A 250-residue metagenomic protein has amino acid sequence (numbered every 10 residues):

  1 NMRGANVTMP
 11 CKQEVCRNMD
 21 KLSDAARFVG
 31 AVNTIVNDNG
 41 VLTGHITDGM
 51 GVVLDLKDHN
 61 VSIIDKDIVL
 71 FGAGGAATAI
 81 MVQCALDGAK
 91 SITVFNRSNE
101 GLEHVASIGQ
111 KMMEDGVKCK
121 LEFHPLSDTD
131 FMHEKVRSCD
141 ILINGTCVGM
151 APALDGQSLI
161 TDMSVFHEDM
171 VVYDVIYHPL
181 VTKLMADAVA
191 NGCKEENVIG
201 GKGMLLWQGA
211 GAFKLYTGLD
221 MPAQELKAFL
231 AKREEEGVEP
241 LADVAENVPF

Functional and structural regions predicted by a protein language model:
N1-V61: Phosphate/diphosphate ligand-binding glycine-rich loop within oxidoreductases
R3, K90, D140, M170: Conserved acidic residues
D38, V61-D67, F166-E168: Short helix-loop-beta connector
I46, V61, D65-A89, N96-R97 (+1 more regions): Glycine-rich adenosine-cofactor-binding loop
D48-G49, M150, L154-D162, H167-L230: Rossmann-fold NAD(P)-binding glycine/threonine-rich loop
I92, R97-V165: Anionic-ligand binding region
A223-F250: A short, charged, Gly/Pro-tolerant segment at domain boundaries
